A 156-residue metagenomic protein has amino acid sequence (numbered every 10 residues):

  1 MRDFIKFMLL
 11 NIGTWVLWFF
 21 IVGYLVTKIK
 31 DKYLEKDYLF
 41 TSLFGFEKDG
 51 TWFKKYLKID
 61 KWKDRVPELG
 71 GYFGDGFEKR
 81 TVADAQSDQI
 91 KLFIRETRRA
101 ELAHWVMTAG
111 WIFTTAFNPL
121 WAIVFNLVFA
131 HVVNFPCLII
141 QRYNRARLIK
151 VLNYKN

Functional and structural regions predicted by a protein language model:
D3, F7-N11, W15, L92 (+1 more regions): Residue-level signature of transmembrane alpha-helical entry/exit and packing/kink sites in multi-pass membrane
K6-G50: N-terminal signal-anchor transmembrane alpha helix
N11, W111-T114, A122-V133: Hydrophobic core segments of alpha-helical transmembrane domains in multi-pass membrane proteins
T14, W18-V26, M107, V133 (+2 more regions): Alpha-helical transmembrane segments of multipass membrane proteins
T14-I21, E68, G74, E78 (+1 more regions): Hydrophobic alpha-helical transmembrane segments of multi-pass integral membrane proteins
D31-F93, K150, Y154: Membrane-proximal soluble regions of multi-pass membrane proteins
I90-A122: Transmembrane alpha-helical segments and their cytosolic interface motifs in multi-pass membrane proteins
F135-N156: Cytosolic/matrix-facing juxtamembrane and C-terminal tails of multi-pass cellular membrane proteins
